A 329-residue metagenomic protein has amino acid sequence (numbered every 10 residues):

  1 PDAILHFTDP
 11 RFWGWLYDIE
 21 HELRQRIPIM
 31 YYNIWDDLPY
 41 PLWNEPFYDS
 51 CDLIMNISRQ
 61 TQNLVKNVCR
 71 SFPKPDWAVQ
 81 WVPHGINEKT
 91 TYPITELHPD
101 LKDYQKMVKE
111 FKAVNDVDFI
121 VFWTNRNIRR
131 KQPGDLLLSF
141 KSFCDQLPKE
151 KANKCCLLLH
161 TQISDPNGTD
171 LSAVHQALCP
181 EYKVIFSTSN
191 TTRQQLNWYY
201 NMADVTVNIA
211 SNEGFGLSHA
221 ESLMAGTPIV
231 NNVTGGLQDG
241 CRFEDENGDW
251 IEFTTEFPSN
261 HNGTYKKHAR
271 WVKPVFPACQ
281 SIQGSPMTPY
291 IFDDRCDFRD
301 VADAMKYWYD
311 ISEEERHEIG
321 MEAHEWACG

Functional and structural regions predicted by a protein language model:
P1-Q60: Extended catalytic core of nucleotide-activated donor transferases of GT-like folds
E22, T161, G168-Q194, N247: Nucleotide-activated donor-binding/catalytic signature segment of Leloir-type glycosyltransferases, i.e., the conserved
D52-K106: Donor nucleotide-sugar binding/catalytic pocket of nucleotide-sugar-dependent glycosyltransferases
H98-K106, E181-A203, G235: Conserved active-site histidine-acidic residue motif and adjacent donor-binding/catalytic loop of glycosyltransferases
D103, D239-Y307: Change "using UDP/GDP/dTDP sugars" to "using nucleotide sugars
Q105-K131, L137-F140, L157: Conserved donor-binding/catalytic core segment of Leloir-type glycosyltransferases
S211: Aromatic "clamp/platform" in nucleotide-sugar-dependent glycosyltransferases that forms part of the donor/acceptor
D300, E314-C328: A short, well-ordered alpha-helix in the C-terminal region of glycosyltransferases
